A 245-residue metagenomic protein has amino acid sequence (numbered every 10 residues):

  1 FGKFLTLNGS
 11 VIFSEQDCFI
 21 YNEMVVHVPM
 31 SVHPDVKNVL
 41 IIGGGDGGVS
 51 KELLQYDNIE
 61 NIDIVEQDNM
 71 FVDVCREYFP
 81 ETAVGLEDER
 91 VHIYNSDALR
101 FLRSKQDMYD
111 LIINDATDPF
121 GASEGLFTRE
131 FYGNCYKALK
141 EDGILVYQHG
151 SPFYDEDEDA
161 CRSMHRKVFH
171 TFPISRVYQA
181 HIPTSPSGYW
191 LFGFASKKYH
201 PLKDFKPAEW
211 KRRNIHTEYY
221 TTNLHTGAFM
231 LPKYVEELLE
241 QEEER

Functional and structural regions predicted by a protein language model:
F1-L7: N-terminal, positively charged/glycine-rich alpha-helical extensions of SAM-dependent methyltransferases
L7, S187-R245: SAM/dcSAM-binding transferase cores
S10-F13, T117-F120, G150-F153: A short, flexible beta-alpha/helix-coil linker loop
C18-D142, D155-C161, T184: The AdoMet/dcAdoMet-binding core of the Class I SAM-like
Y132-G133, E158-Q179, G193: Conserved Class I S-adenosyl-L-methionine
D142-H149: Conserved beta-strand signature within the Rossmann-like core of class I S-adenosyl-L-methionine
H149-S151, Q179-H181: Active-site proximal loops enriched in glycine and acidic residues that flank catalytic Cys/His/Asp and coordinate
